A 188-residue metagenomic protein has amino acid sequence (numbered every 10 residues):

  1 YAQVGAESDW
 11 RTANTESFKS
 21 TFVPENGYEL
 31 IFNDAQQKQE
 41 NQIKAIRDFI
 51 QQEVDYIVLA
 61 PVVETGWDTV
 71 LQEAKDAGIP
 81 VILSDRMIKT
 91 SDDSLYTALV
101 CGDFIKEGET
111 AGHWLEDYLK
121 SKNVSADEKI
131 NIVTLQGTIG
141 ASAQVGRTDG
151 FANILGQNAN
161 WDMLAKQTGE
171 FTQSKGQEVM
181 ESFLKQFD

Functional and structural regions predicted by a protein language model:
Y1-D188: A residue-level marker of the well-folded mature domains of exported/periplasmic proteins
